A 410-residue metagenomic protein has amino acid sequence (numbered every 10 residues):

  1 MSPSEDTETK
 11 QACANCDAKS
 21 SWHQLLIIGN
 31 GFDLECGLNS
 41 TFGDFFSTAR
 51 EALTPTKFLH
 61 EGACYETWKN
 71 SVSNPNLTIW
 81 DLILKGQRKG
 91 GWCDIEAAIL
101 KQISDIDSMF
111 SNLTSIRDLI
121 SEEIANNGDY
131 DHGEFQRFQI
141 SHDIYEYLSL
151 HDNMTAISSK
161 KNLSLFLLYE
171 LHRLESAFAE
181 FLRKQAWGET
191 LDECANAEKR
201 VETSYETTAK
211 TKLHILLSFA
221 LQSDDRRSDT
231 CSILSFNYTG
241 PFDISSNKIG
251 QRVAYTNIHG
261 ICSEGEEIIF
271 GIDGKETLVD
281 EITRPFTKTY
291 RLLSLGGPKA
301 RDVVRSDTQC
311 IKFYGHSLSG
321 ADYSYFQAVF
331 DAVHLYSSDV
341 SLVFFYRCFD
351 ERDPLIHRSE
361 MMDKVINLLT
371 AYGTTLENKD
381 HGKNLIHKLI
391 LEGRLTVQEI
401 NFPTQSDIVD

Functional and structural regions predicted by a protein language model:
S2-C36, F45, E61-G62, A300-D410: SIR2/sirtuin-family catalytic core signature
I28, D44-T48, T256, G260-I261: Conserved beta-strand -> loop -> alpha-helix junction used to position metal-binding or nucleic-acid-contacting
G31-L34, L38, T239-F242, I261-E264 (+3 more regions): Short loop/turn segments at secondary-structure transitions that flank enzyme active sites
C36, R50, T54, D243-G250 (+3 more regions): Hydrophobic/aromatic-lined pockets within catalytic cores
N39-S40, S246-N247, S324-F326: Short coil/turn segments at secondary-structure boundaries
F42-F46, G250-V253, V329-F330: Glycine-rich, phosphate-binding/catalytic loops in enzymes
F42-G62: Short catalytic helix/loop segments, enriched in acidic residues and glycine and frequently bearing histidine
H60-G296: Extended, H/D-rich, highly charged conserved domains that either
